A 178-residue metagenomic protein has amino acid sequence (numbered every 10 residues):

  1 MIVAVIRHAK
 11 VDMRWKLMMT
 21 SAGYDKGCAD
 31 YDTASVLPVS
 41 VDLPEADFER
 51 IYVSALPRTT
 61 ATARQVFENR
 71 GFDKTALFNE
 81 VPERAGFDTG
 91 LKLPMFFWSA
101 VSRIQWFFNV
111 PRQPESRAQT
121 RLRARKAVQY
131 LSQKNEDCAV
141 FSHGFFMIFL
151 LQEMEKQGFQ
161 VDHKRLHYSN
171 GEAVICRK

Functional and structural regions predicted by a protein language model:
M1-L77, F96-Q105, N109-R125, S169-G171 (+1 more regions): Active-site-proximal alpha-helix that buttresses catalytic centers in soluble enzyme cores
D12, V81, M147: Flexible, glycine-rich phosphate/dinucleotide-binding loops and adjacent beta-alpha linkers at cofactor/substrate
W15-K16, R84, L151-Q152: Short, function-defining helix-loop hinge/capping sites that tune catalysis or transport
L56, F78-E80, M154-F159: Proteins with a high burden of low-complexity, intrinsically disordered sequence enriched in S/T/G/P/A and R, requiring
L77-K92: Signature for phosphate-centric chemistry
R125-K178: Active-site-adjacent alpha-helix immediately C-terminal to a catalytic or transition-state-stabilizing loop
